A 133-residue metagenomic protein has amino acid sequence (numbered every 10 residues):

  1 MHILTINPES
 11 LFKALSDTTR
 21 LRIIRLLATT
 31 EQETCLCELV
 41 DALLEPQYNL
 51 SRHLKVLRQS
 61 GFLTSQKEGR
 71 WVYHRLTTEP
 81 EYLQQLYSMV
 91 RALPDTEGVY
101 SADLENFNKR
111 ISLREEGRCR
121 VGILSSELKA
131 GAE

Functional and structural regions predicted by a protein language model:
H2, N7, E81-E133: Amphipathic alpha-helical dimerization/coiled-coil segments that flank or bridge DNA-binding/regulatory modules
I6-P46, E68-E81: N-terminal helix-turn-helix DNA-binding core of bacterial DNA-binding proteins
R20, R52-H53: Histidine-centered divalent metal-coordination motifs
R25, S51-R52: Base-recognition residues in the alpha-helical recognition helix of bacterial helix-turn-helix
D41, R52, R58-Q59: Alpha-helical residues within the helix-turn-helix
